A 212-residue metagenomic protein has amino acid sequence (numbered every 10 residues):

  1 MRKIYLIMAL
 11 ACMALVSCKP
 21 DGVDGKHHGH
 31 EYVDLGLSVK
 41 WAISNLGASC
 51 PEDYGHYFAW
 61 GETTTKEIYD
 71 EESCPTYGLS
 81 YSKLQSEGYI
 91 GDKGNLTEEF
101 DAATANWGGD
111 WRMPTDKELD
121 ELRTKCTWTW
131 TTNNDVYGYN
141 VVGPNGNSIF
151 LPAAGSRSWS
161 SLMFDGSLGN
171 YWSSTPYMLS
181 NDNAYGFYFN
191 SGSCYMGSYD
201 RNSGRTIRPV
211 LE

Functional and structural regions predicted by a protein language model:
M1-I4, K19-P20: Positively charged n-region of N-terminal signal peptides that target proteins for export
Y5-L10: Sec-dependent signal peptide hydrophobic core
A14-S17: C-terminal motif of bacterial Sec signal peptides marking the signal peptidase cleavage site
D21-E212: Conserved positions within compact, well-structured domain cores
